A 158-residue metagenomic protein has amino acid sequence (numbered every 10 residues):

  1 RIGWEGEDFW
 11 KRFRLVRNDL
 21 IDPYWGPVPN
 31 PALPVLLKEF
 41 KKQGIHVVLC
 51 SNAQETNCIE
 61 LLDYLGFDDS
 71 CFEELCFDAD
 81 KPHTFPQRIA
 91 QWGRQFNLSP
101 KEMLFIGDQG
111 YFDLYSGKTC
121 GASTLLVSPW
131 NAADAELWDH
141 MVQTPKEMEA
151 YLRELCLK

Functional and structural regions predicted by a protein language model:
R1-A32: Metal-dependent phosphoesterase signature
E7-K11, P34-K41, I45-K158: Asp-based, Mg2+/Mn2+-dependent phosphohydrolase catalytic module
